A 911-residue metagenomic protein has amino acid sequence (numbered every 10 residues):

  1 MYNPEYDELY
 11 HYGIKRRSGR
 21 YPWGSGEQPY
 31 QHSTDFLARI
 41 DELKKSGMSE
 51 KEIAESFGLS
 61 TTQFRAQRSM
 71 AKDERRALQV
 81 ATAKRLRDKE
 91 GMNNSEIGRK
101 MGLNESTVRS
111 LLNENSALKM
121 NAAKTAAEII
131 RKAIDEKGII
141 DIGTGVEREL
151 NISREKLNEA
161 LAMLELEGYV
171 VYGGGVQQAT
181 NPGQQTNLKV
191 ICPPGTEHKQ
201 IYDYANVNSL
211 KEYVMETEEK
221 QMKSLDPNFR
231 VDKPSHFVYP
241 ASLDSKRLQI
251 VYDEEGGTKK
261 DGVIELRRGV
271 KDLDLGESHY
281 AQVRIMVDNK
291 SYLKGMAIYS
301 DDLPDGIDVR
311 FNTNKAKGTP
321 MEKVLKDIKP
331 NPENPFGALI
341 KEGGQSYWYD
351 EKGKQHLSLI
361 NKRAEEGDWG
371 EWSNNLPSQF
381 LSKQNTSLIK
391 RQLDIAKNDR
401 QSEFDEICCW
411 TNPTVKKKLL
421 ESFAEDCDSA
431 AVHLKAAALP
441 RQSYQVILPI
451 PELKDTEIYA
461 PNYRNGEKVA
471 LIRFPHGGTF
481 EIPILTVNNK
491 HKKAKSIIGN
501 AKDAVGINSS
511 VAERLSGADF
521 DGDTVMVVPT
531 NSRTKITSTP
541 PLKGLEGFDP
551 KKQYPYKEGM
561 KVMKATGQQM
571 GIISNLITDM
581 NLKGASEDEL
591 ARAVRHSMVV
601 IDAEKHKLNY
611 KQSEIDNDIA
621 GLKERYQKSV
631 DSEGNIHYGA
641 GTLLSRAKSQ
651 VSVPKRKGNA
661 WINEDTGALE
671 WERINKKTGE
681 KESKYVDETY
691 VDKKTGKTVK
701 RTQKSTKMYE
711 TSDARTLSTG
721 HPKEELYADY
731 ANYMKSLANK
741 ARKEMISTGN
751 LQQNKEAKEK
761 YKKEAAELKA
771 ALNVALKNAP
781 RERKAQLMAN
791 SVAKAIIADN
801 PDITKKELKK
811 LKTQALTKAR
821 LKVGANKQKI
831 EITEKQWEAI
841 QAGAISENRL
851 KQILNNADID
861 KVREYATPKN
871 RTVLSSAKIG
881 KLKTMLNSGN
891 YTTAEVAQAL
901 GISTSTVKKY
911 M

Functional and structural regions predicted by a protein language model:
M1-E5, T62-A66, R76, T107: Low-complexity, small/polar and acidic-rich linker and loop segments
Y2-S33, K502-K535: Amphipathic alpha-helical packing elements
E42-S49, R87-M92: Short basic helix-loop element that most often maps to the first helix and adjoining turn of HTH DNA-binding modules
E52-E55, E96-M101, V146, E895-A897: Short alpha-helical "recognition helix" segments of helix-turn-helix
T62, S106-R109, E155, S905: Key DNA-contact positions within bacterial/archaeal DNA-binding proteins
R65-D73, N113-E114: Recognition helix of helix-turn-helix/homeodomain-like DNA-binding domains that insert into the DNA major groove
A77-Q79, K84, K89, L118-I497 (+2 more regions): Beta-strand-enriched accessory nucleic-acid recognition/scaffold domains that flank the catalytic cores of large
